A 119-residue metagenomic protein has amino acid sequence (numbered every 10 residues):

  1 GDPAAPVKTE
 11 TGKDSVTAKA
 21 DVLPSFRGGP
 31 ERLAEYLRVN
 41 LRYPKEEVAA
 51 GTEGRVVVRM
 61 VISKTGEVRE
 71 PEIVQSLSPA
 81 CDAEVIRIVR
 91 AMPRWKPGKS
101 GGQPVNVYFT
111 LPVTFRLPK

Functional and structural regions predicted by a protein language model:
G1-K119: Charge-biased low-complexity segments
